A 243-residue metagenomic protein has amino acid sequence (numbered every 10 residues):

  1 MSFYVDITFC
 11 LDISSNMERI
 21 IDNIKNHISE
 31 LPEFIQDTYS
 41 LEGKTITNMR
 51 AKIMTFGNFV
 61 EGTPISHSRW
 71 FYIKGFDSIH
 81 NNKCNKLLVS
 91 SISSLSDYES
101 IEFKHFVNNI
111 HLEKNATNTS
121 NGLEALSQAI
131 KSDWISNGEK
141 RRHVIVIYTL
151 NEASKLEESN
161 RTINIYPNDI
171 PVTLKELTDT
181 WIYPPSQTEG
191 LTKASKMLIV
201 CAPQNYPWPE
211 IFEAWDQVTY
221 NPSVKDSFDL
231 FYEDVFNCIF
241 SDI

Functional and structural regions predicted by a protein language model:
S2, K44-T47, S136-R141, G190-K193: Extracellular/periplasmic catalytic domains that process cell-envelope and extracellular macromolecules
S2-L11, I101-N109: Surface-exposed beta-strand-to-loop junctions that form interaction patches on eukaryotic regulatory domains
F3-S91, L126-Q128, V144-Y148: Von Willebrand factor
I13-M17, N58-E61, N115, L150-K155 (+1 more regions): Solvent-exposed loop/turn segments at secondary-structure junctions within structured extracellular/periplasmic domains
M17-H27, N115-A125, I170-T173, F228: Phosphate/oxyanion-binding active-site loops and adjacent basic polyanion-contact surfaces
S78-H143, A153: Von Willebrand factor
N151-F212: VWA/integrin I-like adhesion module and closely mimicked acidic/polar interface patches used
W215-I243: C-terminal "exit" segments of structured domains
